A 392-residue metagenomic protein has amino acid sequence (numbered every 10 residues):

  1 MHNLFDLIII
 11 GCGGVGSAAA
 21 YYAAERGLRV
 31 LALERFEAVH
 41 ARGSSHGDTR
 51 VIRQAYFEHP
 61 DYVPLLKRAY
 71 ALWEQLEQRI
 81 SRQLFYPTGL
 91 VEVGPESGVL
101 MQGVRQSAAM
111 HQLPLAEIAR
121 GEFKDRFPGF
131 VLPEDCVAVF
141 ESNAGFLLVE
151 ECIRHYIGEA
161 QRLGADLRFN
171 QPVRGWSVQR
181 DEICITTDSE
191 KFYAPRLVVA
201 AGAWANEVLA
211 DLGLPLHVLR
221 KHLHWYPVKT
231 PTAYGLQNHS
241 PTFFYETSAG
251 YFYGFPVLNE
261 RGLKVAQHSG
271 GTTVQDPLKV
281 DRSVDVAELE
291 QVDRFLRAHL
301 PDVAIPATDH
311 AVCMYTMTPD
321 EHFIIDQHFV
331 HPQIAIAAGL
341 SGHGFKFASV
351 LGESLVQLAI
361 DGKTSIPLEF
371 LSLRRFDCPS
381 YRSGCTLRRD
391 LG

Functional and structural regions predicted by a protein language model:
H2-V15, L31: Beta1/beta-strand and adjacent pyrophosphate-binding region of the FAD-binding site in flavoprotein oxidoreductases
N3-F5, T187-R196: Core beta-strand elements of the Rossmann-like FAD/NAD(P) dinucleotide-binding domain in flavoenzyme oxidoreductases
A20-E25, S81-F85, K191, R196 (+2 more regions): Active-site substrate-recognition segment that forms the wall of the catalytic cavity or substrate channel
A24-S45: Glycine-rich FAD pyrophosphate-binding loop
T49-R126, Y251: Dinucleotide-binding Rossmann-like beta1-alpha1 core, especially the glycine-rich loop that anchors the ADP
Q75, P95-F169, G175-D181: Flavin (FAD/FMN) cofactor-binding and adjacent substrate-gating region of FAD-dependent oxidoreductase domains
G121-D125, F146, L219, V286-T364 (+1 more regions): Flavin (FAD/FMN) cofactor-binding core of flavoprotein oxidoreductases
